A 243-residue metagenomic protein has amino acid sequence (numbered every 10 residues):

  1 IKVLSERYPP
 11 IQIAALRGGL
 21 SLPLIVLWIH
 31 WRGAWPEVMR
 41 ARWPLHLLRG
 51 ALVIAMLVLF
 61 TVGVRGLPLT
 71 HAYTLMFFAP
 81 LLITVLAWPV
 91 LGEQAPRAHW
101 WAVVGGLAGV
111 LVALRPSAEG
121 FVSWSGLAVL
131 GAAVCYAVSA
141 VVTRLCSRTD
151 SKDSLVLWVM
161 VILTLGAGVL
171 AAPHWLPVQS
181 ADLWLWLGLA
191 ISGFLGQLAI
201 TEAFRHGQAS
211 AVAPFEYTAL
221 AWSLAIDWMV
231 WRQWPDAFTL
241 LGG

Functional and structural regions predicted by a protein language model:
K2, P10-I11, I25, I83 (+2 more regions): Transmembrane alpha-helical segments that form core, pore/gating elements of small-molecule transporters/exporters
R7-A55, C135-S139, W158-P173: Transmembrane alpha-helices of multi-pass small-molecule transport proteins
L16, Y73-F78, C146-I162, Q197-W228: Helix-helix packing/entry segments at the starts of transmembrane helices
V26, G50-V58, P80-V85, V110-L111 (+5 more regions): Hydrophobic/small/kink-forming positions within alpha-helical transmembrane segments of polytopic membrane proteins
I29, W35-L59, W124-A132, P177-L195: Loop-to-transmembrane-helix transition segments
R40-A51, A95-A108, S125-L130, T149-V161 (+1 more regions): Cytoplasmic-side transmembrane-helix entry/capping segments in multi-pass membrane proteins
F60-V62, A79-W101, A221-L240: C-terminal transmembrane-helix exit sites in multi-pass transporters
A98-R115, F238-G243: Hydrophobic transmembrane alpha-helices of multi-pass small-molecule transport proteins
